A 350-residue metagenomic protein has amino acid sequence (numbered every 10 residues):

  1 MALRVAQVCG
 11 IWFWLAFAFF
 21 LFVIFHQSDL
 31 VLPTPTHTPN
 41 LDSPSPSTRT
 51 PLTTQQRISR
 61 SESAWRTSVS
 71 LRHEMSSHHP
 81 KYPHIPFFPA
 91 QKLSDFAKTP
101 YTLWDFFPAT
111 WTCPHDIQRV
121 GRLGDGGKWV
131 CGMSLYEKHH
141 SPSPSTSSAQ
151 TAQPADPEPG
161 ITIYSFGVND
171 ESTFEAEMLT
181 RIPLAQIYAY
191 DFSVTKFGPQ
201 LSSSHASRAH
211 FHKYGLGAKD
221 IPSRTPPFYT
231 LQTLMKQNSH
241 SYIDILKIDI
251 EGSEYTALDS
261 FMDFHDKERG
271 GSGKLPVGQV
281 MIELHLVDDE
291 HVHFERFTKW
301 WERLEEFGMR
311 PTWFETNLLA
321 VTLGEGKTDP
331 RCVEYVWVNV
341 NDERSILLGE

Functional and structural regions predicted by a protein language model:
A2-E350: Phosphate/nucleotide-binding beta-alpha loop and adjacent structural elements of enzyme active sites
